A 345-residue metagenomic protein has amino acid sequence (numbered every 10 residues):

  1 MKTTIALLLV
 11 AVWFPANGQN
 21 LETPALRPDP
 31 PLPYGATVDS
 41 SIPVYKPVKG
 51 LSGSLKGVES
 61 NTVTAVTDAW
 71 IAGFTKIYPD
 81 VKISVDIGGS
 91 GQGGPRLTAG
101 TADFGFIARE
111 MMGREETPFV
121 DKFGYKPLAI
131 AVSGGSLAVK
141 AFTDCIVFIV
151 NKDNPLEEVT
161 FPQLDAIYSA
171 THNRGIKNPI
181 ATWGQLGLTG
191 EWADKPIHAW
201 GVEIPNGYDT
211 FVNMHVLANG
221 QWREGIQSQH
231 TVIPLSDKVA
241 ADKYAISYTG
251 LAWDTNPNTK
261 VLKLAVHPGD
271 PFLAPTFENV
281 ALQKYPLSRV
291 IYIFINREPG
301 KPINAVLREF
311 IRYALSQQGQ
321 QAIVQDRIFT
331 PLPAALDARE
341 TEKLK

Functional and structural regions predicted by a protein language model:
M1-L7: Sec-dependent signal peptide recognition, specifically the positively charged N-region followed immediately by
L9-N17: Hydrophobic h-region of N-terminal signal peptides that target proteins for export in Gram-negative bacteria
Q19-K345: Flexible loop/hinge segments at secondary-structure junctions
